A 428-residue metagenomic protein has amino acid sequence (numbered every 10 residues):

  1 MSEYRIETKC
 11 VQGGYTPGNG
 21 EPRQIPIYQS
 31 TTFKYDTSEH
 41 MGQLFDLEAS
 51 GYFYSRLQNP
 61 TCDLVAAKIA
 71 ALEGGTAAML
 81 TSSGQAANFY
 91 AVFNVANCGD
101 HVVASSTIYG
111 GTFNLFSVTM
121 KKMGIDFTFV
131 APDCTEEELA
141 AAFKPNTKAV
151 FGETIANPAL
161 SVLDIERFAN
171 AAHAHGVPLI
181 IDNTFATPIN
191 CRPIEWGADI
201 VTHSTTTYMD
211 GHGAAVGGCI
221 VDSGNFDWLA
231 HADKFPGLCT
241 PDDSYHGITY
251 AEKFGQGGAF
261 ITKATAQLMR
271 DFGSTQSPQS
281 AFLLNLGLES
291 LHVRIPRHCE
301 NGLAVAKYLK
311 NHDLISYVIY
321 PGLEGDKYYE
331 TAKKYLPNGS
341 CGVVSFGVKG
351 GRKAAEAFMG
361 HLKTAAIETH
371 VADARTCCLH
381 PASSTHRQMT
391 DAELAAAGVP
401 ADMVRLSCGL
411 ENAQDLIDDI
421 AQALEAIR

Functional and structural regions predicted by a protein language model:
M1-N59, A67, S407: N-terminal "arm"/small-domain region of PLP-dependent enzymes with the aminotransferase-like
E7-T16, A78-N311, I319: Conserved PLP-enzyme active-site core in the AAT-like
T32, S223-F226, V348-G351: Short loop segments at secondary-structure junctions
T37-F89, G111-T119: Conserved N-terminal alpha-helix of the aminotransferase class I/II PLP-enzyme fold
G74, N146, L314-Y317, D402: Glycine-centered tight turns that cap/initiate beta-strands
S117-V118, D126-F127, A141, P145-K148 (+4 more regions): PLP-dependent enzyme catalytic core of the Aspartate aminotransferase-like
V221, S345-G347, S407-G409: Short hydrophobic/aromatic beta-strand micro-patches that form the beta-sheet surface supporting nucleotide- or nucleic
F272-T275, Q279-A281, L286-S290, I295-R297 (+4 more regions): Conserved small-domain helix->loop->beta segment predominantly found in fold-type I
